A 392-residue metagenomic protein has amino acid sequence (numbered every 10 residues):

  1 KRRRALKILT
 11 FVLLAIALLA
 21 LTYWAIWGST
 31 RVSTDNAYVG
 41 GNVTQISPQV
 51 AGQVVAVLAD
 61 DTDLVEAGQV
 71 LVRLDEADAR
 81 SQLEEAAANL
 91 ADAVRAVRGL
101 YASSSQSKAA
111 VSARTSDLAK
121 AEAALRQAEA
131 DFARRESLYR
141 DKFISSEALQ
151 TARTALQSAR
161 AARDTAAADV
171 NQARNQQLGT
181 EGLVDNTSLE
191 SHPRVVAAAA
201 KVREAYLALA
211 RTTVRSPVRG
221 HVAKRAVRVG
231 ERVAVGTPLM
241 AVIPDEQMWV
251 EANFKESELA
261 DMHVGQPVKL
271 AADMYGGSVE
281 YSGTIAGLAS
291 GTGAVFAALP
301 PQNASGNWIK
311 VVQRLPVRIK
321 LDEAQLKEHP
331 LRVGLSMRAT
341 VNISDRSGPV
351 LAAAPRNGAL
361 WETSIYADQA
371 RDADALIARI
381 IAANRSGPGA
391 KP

Functional and structural regions predicted by a protein language model:
K1-A15: Membrane-entry signal-anchor segments at the cytosolic-membrane interface, especially the N-terminal signal anchor
K7, I16-V43: Aromatic-capped interface at the extracytoplasmic side of an N-terminal signal-anchor transmembrane helix
L21-R31, P244-Q247, N253-A260, P267-Y281 (+3 more regions): Hydrophobic alpha-helix/coiled-coil detector that fires on Leu/Ile/Phe-packed helical surfaces
T30-R31, S81, E85-A109, A113-S116 (+3 more regions): Extended amphipathic alpha-helical segments
V32-Q106, D141-A148, K224-R228, S257: Long, amphipathic coiled-coil "stalk"/hairpin helices in large membrane-associated assemblies
Y38-G40, A56-L58, L64-Q69, T151 (+7 more regions): Surface-exposed patches in structured soluble domains
G291-P301: Short, solvent-exposed secondary-structure boundary/capping segments
H329-P392: Short alpha-helical boundary/capping segments at helix-coil junctions
